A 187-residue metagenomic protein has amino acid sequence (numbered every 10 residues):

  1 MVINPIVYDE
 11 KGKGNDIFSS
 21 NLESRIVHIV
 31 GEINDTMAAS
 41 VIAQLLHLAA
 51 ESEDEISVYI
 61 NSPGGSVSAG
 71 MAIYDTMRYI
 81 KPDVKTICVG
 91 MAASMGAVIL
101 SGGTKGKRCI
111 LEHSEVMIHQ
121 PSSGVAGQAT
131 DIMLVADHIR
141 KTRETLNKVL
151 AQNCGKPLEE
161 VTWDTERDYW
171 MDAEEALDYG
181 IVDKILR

Functional and structural regions predicted by a protein language model:
M1-R187: Terminal-region recognition feature
